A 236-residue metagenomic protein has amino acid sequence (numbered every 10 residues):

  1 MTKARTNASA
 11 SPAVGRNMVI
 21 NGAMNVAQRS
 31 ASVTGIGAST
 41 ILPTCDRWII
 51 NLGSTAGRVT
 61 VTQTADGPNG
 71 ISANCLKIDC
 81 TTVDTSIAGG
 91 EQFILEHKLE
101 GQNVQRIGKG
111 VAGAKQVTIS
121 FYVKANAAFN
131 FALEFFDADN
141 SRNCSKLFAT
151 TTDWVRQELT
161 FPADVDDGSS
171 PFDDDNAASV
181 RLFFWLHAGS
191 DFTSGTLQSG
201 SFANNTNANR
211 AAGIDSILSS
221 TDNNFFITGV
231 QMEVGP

Functional and structural regions predicted by a protein language model:
T2-P236: Extracellular and organelle-lumenal recognition/adhesion modules and their flexible linkers in secreted
